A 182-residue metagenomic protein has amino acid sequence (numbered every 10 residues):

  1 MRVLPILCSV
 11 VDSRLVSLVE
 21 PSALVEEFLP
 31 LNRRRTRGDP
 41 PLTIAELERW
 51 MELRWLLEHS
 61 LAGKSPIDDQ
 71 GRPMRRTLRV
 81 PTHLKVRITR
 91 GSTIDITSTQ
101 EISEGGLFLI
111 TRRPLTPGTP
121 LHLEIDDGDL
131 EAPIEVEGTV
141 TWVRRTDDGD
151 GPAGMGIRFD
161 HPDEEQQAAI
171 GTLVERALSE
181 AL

Functional and structural regions predicted by a protein language model:
M1-I102, E175-L182: N-terminal helix initiation/capping motif
E20, R34, G38, D147-L182: C-terminal output/interaction extensions
R79-I125, G154-R158: Short strand-loop-strand
G91, E104, V143-G149: Short, conserved beta-turn/loop elements at beta-strand boundaries and strand-helix junctions
T97, E135-R144: Short beta-strand-centered aromatic/proline hotspots
S103, V140-R144, H161-D163: A generic structural motif
I125-D127, V140: Hydrophobic beta-strand positions in extracellular immunoglobulin-like domains
D129-P133: Low-complexity, intrinsically disordered, polar/proline/glycine/glutamine-rich protein-protein interaction regions
